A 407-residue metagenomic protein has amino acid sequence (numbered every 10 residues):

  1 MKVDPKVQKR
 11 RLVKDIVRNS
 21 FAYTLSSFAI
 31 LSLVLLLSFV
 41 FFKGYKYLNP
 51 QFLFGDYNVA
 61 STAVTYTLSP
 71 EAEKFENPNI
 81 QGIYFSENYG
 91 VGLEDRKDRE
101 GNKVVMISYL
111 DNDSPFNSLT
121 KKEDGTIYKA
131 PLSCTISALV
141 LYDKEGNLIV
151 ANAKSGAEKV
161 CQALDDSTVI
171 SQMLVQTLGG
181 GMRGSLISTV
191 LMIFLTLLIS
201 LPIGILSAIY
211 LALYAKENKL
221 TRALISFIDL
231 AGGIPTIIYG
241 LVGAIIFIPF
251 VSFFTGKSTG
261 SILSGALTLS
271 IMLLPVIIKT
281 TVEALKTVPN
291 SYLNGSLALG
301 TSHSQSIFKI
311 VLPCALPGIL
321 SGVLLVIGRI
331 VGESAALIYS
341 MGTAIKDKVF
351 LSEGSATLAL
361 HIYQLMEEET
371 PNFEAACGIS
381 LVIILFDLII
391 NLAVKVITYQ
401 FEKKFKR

Functional and structural regions predicted by a protein language model:
D15-N19, L206-G243, K406-R407: Cytoplasmic-entry segments and transmembrane alpha-helices of multi-pass inner-membrane transporters
F28-L31, G179-Y210: Transmembrane alpha-helix signature in integral membrane proteins
F75-E145: PDZ/PDZ-like domain segments forming the peptide/carboxylate-binding groove, activating on the N-terminal beta-strands
Q176, D229-L269: Generic hydrophobic transmembrane alpha-helix motif, especially the helices
T280, H303-Y339: Transmembrane alpha-helices
V282, K286, N290, L297 (+1 more regions): C-terminal transmembrane helix and the adjacent membrane-cytosol boundary/short C-terminal tail of inner/organellar
L337-I384: Interhelical loop and adjacent transmembrane-helix boundary motif in polytopic membrane transport permeases
